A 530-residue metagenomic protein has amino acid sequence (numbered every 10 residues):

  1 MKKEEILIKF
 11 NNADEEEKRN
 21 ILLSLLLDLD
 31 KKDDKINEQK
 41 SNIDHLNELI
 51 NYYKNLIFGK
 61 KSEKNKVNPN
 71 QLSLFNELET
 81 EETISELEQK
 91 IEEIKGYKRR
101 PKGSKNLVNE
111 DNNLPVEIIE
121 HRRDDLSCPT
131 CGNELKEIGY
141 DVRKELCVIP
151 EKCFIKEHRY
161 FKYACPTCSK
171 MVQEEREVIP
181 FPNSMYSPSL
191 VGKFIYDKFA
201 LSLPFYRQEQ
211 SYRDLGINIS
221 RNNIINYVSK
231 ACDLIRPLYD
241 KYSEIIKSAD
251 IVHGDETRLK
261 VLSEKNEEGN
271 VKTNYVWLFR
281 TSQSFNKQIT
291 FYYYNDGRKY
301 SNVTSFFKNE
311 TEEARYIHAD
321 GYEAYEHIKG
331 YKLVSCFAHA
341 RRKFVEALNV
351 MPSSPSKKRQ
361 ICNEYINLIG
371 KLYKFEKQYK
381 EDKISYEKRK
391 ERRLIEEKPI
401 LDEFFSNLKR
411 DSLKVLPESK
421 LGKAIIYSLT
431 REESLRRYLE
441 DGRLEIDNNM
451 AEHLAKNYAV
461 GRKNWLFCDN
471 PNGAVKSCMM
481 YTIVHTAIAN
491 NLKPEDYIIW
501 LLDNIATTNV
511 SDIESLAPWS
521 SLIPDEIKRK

Functional and structural regions predicted by a protein language model:
M1-K3, L23, D125, K162-A164 (+1 more regions): Catalytic center-proximal scaffold of phosphoryl-transfer enzymes
M1-P182, I224-I225, H253-G254, K260 (+2 more regions): Short, flexible loop/hinge motifs at secondary-structure junctions
